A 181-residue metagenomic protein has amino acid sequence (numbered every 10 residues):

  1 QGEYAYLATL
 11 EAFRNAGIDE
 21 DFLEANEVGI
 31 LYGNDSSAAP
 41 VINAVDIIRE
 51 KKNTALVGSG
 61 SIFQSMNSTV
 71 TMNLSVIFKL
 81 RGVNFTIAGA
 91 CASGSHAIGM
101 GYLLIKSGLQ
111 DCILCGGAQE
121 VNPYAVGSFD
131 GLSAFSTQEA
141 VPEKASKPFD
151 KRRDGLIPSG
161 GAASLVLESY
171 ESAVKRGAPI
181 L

Functional and structural regions predicted by a protein language model:
Q1-G89, A118-V126: Conserved beta-ketoacyl condensing-enzyme motif
G17, G108, E168-S172: Short loop segments at secondary-structure junctions
E20, Y102-I105, R153-L156: A generic local secondary-structure boundary/capping motif
S75-K79, M100-L109: Alpha-helix C-terminal capping segments
G94: Short conserved active-site loop signatures built around small residues
L109-D154: Acyl-CoA/ACP chain-elongation machinery
A140-L181: Condensing-enzyme catalytic core mediating Claisen C-C bond formation in acyl metabolism
